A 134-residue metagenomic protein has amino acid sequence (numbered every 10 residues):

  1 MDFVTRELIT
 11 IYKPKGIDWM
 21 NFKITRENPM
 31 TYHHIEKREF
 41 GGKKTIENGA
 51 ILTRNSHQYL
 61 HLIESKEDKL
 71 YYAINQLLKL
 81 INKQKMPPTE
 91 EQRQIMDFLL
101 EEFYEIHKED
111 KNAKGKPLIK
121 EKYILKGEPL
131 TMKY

Functional and structural regions predicted by a protein language model:
M1-F22, G42-K43: Short, charged surface segments at domain edges that flank catalytic/cofactor-binding sites
P14, T31, E47-G49: Residues that flank catalytic or metal-binding motifs in active/ligand-binding sites
M20-R26, S56: Short Cys/His-rich metal-coordination motifs, predominantly Zn2+-binding knuckles/fingers
K23, I35-E36, F40: Histidine- and/or cysteine-centered catalytic micro-motif in compact active-site loops
P29-I35: Histidine-centered catalytic micro-motifs used for acid/base chemistry in nuclease and nucleotide-processing active
E39-A50, Q58-P117: Polybasic, low-complexity binding patches
D110-Y134: C-terminal charged interaction modules
